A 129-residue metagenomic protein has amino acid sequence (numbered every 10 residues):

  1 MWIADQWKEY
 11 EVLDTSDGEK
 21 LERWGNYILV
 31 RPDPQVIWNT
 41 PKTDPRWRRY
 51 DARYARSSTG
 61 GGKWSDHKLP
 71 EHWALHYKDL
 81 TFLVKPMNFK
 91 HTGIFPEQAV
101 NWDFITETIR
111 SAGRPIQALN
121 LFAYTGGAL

Functional and structural regions predicted by a protein language model:
M1-A4: N-terminal accessory targeting/assembly segments
Q6-W24, L29-P96, D103-T106: Non-catalytic substrate-recognition/targeting regions of SAM-dependent transferases
E107-L129: Conserved SAM/SAH cofactor-binding pocket of Class I
